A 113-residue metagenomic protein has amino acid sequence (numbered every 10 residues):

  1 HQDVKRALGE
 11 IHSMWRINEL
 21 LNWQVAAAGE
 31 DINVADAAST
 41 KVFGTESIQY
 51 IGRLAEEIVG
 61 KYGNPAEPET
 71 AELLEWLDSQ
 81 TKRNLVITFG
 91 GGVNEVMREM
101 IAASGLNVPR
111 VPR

Functional and structural regions predicted by a protein language model:
H1-R113: Alpha-helical interface subdomain recognition
